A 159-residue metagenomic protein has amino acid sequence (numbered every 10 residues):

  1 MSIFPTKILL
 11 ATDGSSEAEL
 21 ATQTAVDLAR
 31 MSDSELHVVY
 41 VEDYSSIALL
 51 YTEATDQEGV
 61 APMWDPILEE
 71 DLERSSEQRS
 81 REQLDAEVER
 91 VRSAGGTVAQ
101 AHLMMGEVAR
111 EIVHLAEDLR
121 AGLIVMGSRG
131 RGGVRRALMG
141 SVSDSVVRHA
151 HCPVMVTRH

Functional and structural regions predicted by a protein language model:
M1-F4, E17, Y44, R74 (+1 more regions): Structural beta-alpha unit
S2-P66, A94: Small/aliphatic-rich secondary-structure junction motif
V39, Q100-M104, M155: General small-molecule cofactor/ligand-binding pocket signal
G59-E82: A short acidic, glycine-rich active-site loop that binds or catalyzes chemistry on phosphate/adenosine moieties
E117, L123-S145, H159: Glycine-rich, Arg-bearing micro-motifs that act as flexible, cationic patches
V142, A150-H151: Short, structured coil segments at secondary-structure junctions
C152-H159: Short, flexible loop segments at boundaries between secondary-structure elements
